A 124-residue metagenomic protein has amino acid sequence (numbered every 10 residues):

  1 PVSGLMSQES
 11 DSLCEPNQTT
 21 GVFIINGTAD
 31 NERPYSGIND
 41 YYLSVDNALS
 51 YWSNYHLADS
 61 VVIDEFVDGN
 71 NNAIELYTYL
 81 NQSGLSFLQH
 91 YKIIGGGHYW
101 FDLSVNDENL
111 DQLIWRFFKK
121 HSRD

Functional and structural regions predicted by a protein language model:
P1-D124: Flexible, surface-exposed loop/gating regions in the mature catalytic domains of secreted/periplasmic hydrolases
